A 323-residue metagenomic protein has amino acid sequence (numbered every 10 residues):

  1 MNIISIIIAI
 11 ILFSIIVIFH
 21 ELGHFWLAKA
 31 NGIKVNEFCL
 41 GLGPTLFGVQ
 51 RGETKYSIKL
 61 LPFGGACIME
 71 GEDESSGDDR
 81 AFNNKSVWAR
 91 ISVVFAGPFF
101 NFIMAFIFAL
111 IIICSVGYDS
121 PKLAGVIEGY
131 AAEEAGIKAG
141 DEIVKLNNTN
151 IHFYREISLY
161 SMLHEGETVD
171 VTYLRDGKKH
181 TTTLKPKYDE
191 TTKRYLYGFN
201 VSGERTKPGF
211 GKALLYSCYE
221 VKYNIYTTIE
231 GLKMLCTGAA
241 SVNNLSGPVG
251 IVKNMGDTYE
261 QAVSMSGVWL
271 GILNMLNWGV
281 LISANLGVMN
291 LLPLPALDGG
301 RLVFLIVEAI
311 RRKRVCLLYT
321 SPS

Functional and structural regions predicted by a protein language model:
M1, S5, A9, S86-R90 (+1 more regions): Residue-level signature of transmembrane alpha-helical entry/exit and packing/kink sites in multi-pass membrane
I4-G77, M289-L297, L302-E308: Small-residue-rich helix-interface/hinge motifs
G32, N36, G117-A131: Alpha-helical transmembrane signal-anchor/signal-peptide segments
M69-E70, S76-A105, Y173, G177: Interdomain regulatory linker/hinge segments that flank or connect interaction modules in polarity/junction/synaptic
K85, Y188-L286, V303-L318: Functional transmembrane alpha-helices
A132-Y154, V221: Conserved PDZ fold ligand-binding element
K138, V144-K145, L159-V201: PDZ-domain C-terminal substructure recognizer with occasional recognition of PDZ-binding tails
Y319-S323: Conserved small/polar residues in nucleotide/adenosyl-binding loops
